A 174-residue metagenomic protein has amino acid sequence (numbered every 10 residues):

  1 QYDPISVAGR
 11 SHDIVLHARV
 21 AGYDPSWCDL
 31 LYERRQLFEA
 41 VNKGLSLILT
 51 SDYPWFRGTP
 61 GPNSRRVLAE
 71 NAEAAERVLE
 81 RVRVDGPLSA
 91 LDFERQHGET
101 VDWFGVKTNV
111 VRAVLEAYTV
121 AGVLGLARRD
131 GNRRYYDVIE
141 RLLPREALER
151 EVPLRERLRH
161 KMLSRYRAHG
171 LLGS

Functional and structural regions predicted by a protein language model:
Q1-S174: Long, low-complexity intrinsically disordered regions
